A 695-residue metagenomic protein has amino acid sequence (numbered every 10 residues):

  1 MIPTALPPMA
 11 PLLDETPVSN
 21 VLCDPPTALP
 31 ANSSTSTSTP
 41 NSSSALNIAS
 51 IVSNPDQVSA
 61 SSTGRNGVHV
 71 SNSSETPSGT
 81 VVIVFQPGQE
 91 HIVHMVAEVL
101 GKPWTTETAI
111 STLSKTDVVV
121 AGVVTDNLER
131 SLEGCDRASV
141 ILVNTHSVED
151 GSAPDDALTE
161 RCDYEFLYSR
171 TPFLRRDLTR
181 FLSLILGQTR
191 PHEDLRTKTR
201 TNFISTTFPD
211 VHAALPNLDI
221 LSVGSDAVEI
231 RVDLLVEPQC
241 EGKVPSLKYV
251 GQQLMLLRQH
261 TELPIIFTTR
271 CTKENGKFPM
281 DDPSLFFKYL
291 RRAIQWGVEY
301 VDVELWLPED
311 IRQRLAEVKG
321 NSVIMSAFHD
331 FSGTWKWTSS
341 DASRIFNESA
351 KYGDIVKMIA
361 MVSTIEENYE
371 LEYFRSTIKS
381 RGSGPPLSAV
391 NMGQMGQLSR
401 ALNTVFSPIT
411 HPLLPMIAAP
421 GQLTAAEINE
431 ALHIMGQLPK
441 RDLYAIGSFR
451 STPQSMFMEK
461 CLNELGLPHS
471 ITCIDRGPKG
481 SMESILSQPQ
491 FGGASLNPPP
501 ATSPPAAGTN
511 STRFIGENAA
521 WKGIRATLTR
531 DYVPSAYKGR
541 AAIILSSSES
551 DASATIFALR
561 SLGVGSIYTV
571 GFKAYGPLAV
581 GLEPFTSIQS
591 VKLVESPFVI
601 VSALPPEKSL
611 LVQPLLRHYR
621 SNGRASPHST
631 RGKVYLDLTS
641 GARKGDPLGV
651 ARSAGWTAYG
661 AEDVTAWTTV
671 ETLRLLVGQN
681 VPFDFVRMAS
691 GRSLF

Functional and structural regions predicted by a protein language model:
L12-C23, G64-P103, L142, D150-L158 (+2 more regions): N-terminal amphipathic alpha-helix/helix-capping segment at the start of soluble metabolic enzymes
S114-D117, G122, L307-D442: Catalytic alpha/beta core domains of metabolic enzymes, predominantly
S131-D136, A316-K319, Y537, S561-G563 (+1 more regions): Short, conserved loop/helix-junction motifs that constitute active-site signature segments in enzyme catalytic cores
R176, H192-E317, F328-T338: Active-site beta->alpha loop and helix N-cap motifs at the rims of alpha/beta catalytic domains
R441-P534, A642-V650, A654: Phosphate/diphosphate ligand-binding glycine-rich loop within oxidoreductases
Y537, G632-V634, L638-F695: Adenosine-phosphate binding glycine-rich loop
V564-E583: NAD(P)-binding Rossmann-fold cofactor-contacting core
L582-Y659, D663: Rossmann-like adenosine-cofactor binding region
